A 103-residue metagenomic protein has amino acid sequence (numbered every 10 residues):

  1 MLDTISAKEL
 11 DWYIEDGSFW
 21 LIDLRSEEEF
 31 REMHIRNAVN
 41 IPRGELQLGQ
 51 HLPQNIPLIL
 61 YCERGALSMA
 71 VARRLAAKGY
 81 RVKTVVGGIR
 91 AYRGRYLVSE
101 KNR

Functional and structural regions predicted by a protein language model:
M1-W20, E27-P57, A66-R103: Rhodanese-like catalytic fold shared by cysteine-dependent sulfurtransferases and DSP/PTP-type phosphatases
Y61-C62: Short, surface-exposed ligand- or partner-binding patches at beta-edge/loop junctions that are enriched in aromatics
